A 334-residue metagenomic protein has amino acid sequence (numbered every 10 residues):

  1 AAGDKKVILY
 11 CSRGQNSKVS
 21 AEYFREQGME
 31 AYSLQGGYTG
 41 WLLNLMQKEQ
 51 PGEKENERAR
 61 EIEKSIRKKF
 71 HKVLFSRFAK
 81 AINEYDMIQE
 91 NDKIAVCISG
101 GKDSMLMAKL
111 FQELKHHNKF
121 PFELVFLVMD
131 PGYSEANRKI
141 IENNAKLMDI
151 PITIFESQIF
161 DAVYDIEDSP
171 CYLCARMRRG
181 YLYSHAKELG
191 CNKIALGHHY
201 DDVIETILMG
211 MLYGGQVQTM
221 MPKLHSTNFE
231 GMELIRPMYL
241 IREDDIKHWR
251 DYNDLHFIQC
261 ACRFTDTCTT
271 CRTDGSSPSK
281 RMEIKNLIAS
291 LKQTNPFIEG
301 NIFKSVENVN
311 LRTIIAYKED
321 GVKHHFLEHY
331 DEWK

Functional and structural regions predicted by a protein language model:
A1-I8, S12-E61: Rhodanese-like catalytic fold shared by cysteine-dependent sulfurtransferases and DSP/PTP-type phosphatases
I8, Y32, V125-L127, T153-F155 (+4 more regions): Hydrophobic/aromatic beta-strand patches that form the interior of the parallel beta-sheet core in alpha/beta enzyme
S12, L196-Y200, E307: Short, well-ordered beta-to-alpha junction loops that form the rim of enzyme active sites and present histidine/acidic
M29, I150, L255: Short phosphate-binding/catalytic loops that engage adenosine nucleotides
L42, D161-E167, C268-T270: A short acidic, helix-capping loop that chelates divalent metal ions and anchors anionic groups
E49-M209, Y213-V217, M221, H225 (+2 more regions): ATP-dependent adenylation/nucleotidyltransferase module used to activate substrates
D201-E283, L287-I288: Catalytic subdomain that performs nucleotidyl-dependent activation
L255-K334: The feature marks non-catalytic terminal segments
